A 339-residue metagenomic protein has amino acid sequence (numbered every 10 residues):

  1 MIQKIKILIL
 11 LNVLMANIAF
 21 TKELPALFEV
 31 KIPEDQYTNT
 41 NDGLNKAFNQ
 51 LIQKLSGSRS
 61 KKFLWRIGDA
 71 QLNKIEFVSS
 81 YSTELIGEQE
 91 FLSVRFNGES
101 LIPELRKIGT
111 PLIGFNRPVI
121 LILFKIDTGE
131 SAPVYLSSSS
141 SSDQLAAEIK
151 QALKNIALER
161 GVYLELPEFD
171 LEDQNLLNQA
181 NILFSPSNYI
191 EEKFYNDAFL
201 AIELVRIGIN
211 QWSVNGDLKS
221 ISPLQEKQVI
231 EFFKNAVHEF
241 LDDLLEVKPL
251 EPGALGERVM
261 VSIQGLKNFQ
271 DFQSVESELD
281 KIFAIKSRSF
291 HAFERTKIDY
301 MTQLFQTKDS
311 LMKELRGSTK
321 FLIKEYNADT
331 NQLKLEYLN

Functional and structural regions predicted by a protein language model:
K6-A16: Bacterial N-terminal signal peptides
N17-T21: Sec/Tat signal peptide C-region and signal peptidase I cleavage site
K22-E34, S100, Y189-V237, N331-N339: Amphipathic beta-strand/beta-sheet edge segments enriched in Tyr/Trp
L44-R66, P118-N181, F194, V275-M301 (+2 more regions): N-terminal segment of the mature soluble domain
L64-I126, S131-Y135: Signal peptide-directed extracytoplasmic domains
N73-S82, L123, Y163-D170, L177-Q211 (+1 more regions): A short, hydrophobic beta-strand-centered structural micro-motif
Q144, S262-D271, L304-F305: Short, surface-exposed ligand-recognition loops at beta-strand->loop->(often short) alpha-helix junctions that present
N188-Y189, F305-A328: Extracytoplasmic
